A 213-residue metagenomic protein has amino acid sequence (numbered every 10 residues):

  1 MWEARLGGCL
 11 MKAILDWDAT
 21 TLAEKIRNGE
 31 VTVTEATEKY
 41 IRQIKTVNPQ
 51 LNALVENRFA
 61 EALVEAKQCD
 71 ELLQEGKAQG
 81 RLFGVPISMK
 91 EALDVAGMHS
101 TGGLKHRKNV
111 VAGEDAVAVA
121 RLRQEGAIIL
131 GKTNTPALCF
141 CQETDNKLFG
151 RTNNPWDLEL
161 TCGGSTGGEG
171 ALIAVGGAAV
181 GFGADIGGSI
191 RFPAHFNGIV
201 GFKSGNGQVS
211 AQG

Functional and structural regions predicted by a protein language model:
W2-V64: An N-terminal boundary/leader segment
E30, I44-L51, A66-Q74, R123-G126 (+2 more regions): Structural signal for hydrophobic packing residues in well-ordered secondary-structure cores of soluble enzyme domains
F59-L82, K108, A112, L122 (+1 more regions): Flexible, acidic active-site loops/lids enriched in D/E/S/T/G that coordinate Mg2+ and/or position polar
D70-L93, A127, K132-N134: Glycine-rich, aromatic-flanked loop segments that form ligand/cofactor-binding clefts across common enzyme folds
R81-R121: Enzymes and membrane/adaptor proteins characterized by extended Gly/Ser/Thr/Asp/Glu-rich, aromatic-dotted
E114-G213: Short glycine/serine-rich loop segments
